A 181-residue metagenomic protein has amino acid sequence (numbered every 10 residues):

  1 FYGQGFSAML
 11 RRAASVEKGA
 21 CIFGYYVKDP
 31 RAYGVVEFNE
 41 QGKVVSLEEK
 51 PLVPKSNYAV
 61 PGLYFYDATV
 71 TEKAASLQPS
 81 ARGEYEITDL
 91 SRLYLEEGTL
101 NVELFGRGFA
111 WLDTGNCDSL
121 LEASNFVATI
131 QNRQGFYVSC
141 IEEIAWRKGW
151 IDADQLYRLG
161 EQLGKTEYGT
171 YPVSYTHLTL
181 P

Functional and structural regions predicted by a protein language model:
F1-E40, F65-A68, A74-L77: Conserved beta-loop-beta/alpha segment of the NTase-like Rossmann-fold superfamily that binds/positions NTPs
A14, K43-E142, D154: Catalytic-core segments of class I nucleotidyltransferases/pyrophosphorylases that form NMP-activated intermediates
A145-W150, D154, L163-P172: Long, low-complexity C-terminal extensions of enzymes
T176-P181: Conserved small/polar residues in nucleotide/adenosyl-binding loops
